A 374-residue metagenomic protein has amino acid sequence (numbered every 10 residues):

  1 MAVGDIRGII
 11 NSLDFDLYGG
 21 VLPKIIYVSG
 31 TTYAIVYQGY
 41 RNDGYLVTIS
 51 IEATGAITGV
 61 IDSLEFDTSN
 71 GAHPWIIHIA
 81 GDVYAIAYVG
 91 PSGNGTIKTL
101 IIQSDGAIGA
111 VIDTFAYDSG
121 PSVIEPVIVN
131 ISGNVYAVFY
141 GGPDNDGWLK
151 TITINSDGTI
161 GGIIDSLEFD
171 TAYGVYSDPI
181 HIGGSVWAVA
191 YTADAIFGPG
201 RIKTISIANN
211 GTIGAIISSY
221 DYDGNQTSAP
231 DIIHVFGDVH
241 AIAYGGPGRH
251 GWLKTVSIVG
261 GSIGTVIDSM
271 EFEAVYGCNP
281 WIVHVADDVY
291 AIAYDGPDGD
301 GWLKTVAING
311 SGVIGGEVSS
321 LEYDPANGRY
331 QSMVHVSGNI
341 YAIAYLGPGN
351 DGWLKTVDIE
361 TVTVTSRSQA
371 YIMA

Functional and structural regions predicted by a protein language model:
M1-V364: Extracellular, repeat-based ectodomains that mediate carbohydrate processing or recognition
T365-A374: Viral virion structural and adsorption modules
